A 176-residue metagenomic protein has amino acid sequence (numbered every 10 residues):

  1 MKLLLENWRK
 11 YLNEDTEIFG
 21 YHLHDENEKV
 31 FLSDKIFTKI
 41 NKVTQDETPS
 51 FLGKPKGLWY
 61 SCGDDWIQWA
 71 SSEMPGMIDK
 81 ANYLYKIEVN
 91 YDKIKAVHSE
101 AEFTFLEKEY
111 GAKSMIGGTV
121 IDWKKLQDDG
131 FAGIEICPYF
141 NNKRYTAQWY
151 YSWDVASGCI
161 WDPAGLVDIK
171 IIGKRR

Functional and structural regions predicted by a protein language model:
M1-D15: Short acidic, low-complexity intrinsically disordered linear motifs used for protein-protein interactions
L5, R9, I67-S71, T104-E107: Generic detector of well-ordered alpha-helical segments enriched in charged/polar residues, highlighting helical
T16-D46, P75-R176: Active-site and NAD+-binding cores of ADP-ribose-processing enzymes
K42-K80: Extended catalytic/binding region for NAD+/ADP-ribose chemistry, centered on the ART fold
